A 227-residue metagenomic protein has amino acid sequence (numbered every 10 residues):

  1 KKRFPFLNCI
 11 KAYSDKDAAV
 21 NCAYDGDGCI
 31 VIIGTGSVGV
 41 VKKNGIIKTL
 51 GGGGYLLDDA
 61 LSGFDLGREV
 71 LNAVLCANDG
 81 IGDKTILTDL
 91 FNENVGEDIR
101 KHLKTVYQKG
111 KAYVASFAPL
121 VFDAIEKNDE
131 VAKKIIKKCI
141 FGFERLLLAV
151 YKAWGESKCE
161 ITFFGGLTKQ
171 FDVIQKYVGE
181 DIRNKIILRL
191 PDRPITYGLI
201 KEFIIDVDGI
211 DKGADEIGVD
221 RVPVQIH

Functional and structural regions predicted by a protein language model:
K1-T85: Phosphate-binding/catalytic loop of phosphoryl-transfer enzymes
V20-A23, D27-C29, L71-H227: ATP-binding/phosphotransfer module of carbohydrate and carboxylate kinases, centering on a glycine-rich
